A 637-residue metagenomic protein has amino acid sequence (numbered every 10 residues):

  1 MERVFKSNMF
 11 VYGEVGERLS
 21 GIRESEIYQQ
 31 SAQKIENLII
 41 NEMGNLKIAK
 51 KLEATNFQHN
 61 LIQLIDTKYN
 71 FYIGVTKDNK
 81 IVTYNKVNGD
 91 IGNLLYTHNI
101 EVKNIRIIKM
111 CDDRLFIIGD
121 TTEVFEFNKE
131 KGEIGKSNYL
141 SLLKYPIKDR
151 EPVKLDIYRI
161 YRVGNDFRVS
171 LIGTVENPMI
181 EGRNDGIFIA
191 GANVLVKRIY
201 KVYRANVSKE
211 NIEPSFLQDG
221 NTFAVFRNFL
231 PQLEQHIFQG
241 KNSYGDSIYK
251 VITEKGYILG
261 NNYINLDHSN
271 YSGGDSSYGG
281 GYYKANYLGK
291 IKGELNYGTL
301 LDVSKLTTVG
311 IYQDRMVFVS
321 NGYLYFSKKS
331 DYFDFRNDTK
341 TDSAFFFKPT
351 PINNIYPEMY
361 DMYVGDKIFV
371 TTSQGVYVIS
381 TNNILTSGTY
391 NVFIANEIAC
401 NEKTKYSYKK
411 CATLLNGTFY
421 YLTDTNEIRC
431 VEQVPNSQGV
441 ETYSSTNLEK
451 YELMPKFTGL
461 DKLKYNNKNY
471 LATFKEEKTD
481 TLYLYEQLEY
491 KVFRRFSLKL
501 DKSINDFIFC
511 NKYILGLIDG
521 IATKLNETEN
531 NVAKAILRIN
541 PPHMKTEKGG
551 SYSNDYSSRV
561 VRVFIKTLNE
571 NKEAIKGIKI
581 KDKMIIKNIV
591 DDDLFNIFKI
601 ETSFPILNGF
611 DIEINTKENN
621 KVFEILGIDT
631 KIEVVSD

Functional and structural regions predicted by a protein language model:
M1-G92, R168, V175, M179 (+3 more regions): N-terminal beta-propeller domains
M1-N70, N85, G89, N426-D637: Beta-sheet repeat architectures centered on beta-propellers
K51-Q58, N286-D314, F318-N466, E476-I504: Beta-propeller and closely related beta-pinwheel folds
I73-T76, I117-I118, V317-F318, I368-T371 (+3 more regions): Conserved beta-strand element within WD40/beta-propeller blades
K86-N88, K129-E130, N382-I384, L488: Short loop/turn segments that connect beta-strands within beta-propeller blades
D90-T121, F347-E358: Aromatic/His-enriched, Gly/Pro-containing loop or helix-boundary segments that lie immediately adjacent to catalytic
I105-E176: Hydrophobic or amphipathic alpha-helical targeting/insertion segments
T121-E130, Y325-F326, V376, T423 (+1 more regions): Short, surface-exposed terminal/edge motifs of secreted or surface/virion proteins that either
